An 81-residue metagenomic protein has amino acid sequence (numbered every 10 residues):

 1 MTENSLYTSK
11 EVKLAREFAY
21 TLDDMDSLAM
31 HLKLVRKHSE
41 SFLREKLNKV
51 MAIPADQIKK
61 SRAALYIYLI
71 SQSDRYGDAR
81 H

Functional and structural regions predicted by a protein language model:
M1-H38: Long, charged low-complexity interaction segments
V12, R16, L28-A29, R44 (+1 more regions): Non-catalytic, well-ordered alpha-helical scaffold segments
D26-A29, S41, G77, H81: Low-complexity, compositionally biased segments
M30-K59: Short amphipathic alpha-helical interface segments
N48-H81: Short, cationic/aromatic linear interface patches that serve as DNA/RNA-contacting surfaces or protein-partner docking
